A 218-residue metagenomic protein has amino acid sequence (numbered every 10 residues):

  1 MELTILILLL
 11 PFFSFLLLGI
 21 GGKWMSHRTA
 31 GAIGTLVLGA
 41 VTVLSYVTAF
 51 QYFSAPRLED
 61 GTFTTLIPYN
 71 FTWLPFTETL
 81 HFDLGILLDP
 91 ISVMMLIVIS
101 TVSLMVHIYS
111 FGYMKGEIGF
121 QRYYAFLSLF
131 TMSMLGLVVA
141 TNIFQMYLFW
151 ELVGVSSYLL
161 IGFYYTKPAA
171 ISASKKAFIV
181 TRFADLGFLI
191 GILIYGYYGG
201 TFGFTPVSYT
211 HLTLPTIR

Functional and structural regions predicted by a protein language model:
M1-L212, R218: ...captures the hydrophobic TM-helix bundle architecture rather than a specific catalytic motif, and can also fire on
